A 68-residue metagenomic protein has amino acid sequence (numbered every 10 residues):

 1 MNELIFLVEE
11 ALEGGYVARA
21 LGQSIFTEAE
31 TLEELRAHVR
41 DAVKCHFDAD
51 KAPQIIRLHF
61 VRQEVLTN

Functional and structural regions predicted by a protein language model:
M1-I5, E33-N68: Short, charged, surface-exposed hinge/linker loops at domain edges that act as mobile lids or interdomain connectors
M1-N2, E9-A11, A29: Short secondary-structure boundary micro-motifs
L4, Y16, I25-T27: Structural detector for hydrophobic anchor residues on beta-strands
V8-A20: Short aromatic-glycine-(Arg/Gly/Cys) micro-motifs in beta-strand/loop hairpins
A20-L21, K51: Residue-level signal for pocket-adjacent positions within structured domains
Q23-E33: A short, exposed loop/beta-hairpin motif centered on an aromatic-Gly-Thr core
